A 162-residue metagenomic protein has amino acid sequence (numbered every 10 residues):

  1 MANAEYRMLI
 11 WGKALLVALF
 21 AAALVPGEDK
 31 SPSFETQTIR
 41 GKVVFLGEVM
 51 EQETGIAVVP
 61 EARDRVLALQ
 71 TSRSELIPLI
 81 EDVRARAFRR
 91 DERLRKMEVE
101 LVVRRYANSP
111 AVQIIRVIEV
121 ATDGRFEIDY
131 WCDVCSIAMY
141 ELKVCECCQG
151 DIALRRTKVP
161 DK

Functional and structural regions predicted by a protein language model:
M1-I10: N-terminal secretory signal peptides that target proteins for export/translocation
G12-A23: Bacterial N-terminal signal peptides
P32-R63: Structural detector for short beta-strands of small beta-barrel domains
G55-L79: OB-fold (S1/OB) nucleic-acid-binding surfaces
V83-E100: Short nucleic-acid-contacting surface segments enriched for D/E, G, S/T with interspersed K/R
R104-P110: Short, charged beta-turn/beta-strand-edge "cap" motif at the junction between a beta-strand and an adjacent loop
I115-K162: Cys/His-clustered metal-coordination modules, chiefly Zn-binding fingers
